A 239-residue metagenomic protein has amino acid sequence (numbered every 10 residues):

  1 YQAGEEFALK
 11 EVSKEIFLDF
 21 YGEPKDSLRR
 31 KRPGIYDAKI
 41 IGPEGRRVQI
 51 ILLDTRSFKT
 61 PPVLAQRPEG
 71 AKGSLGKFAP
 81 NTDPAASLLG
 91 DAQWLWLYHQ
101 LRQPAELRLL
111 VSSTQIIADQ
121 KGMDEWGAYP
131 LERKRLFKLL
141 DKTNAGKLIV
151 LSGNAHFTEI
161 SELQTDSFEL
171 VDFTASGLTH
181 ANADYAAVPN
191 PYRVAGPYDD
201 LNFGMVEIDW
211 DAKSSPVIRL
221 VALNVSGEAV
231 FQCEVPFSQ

Functional and structural regions predicted by a protein language model:
Y1-Q239: Long, structured stretches of catalytic cores involved in phosphate-ester chemistry, encompassing
